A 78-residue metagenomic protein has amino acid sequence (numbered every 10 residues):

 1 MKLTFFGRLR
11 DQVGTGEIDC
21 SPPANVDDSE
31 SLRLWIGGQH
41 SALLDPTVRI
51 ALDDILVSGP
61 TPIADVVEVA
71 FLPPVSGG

Functional and structural regions predicted by a protein language model:
M1-G77: Ubiquitin-like/PB1-type beta-grasp interaction modules and other compact soluble beta-rich domains
